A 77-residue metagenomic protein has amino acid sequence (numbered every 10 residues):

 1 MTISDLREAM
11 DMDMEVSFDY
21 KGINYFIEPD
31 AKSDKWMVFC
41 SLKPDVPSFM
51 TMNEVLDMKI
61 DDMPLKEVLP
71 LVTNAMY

Functional and structural regions predicted by a protein language model:
M1-S17: Negatively charged, low-complexity tracts enriched in Asp/Glu with abundant Ser/Thr
I3, E28-K32, Y77: Charge-rich, low-complexity amphipathic helices in intrinsically disordered tails/linkers adjacent to domains
P29-V55: Acidic, low-complexity, intrinsically disordered interaction modules
S48-Y77: Mixed-charge, Lys/Arg-enriched low-complexity segments
